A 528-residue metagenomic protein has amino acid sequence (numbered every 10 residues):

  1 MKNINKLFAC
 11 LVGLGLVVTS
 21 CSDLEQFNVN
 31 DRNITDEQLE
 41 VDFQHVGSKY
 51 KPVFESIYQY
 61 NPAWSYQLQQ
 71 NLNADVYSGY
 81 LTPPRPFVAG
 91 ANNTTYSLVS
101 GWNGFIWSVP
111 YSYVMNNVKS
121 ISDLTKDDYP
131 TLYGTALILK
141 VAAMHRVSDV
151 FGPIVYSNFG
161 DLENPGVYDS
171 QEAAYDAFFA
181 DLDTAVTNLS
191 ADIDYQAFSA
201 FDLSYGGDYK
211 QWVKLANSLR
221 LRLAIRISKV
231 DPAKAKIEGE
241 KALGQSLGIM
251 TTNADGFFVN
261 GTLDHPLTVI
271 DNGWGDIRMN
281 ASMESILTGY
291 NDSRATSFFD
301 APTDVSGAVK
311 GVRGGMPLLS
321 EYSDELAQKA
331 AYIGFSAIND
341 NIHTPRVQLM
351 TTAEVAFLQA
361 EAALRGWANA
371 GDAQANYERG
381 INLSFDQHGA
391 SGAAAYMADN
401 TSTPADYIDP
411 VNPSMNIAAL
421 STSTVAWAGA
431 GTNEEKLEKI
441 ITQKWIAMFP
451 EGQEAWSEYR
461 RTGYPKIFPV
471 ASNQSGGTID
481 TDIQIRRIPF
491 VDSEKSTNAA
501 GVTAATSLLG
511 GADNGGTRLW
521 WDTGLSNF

Functional and structural regions predicted by a protein language model:
M1, C21-S22, V53, V141 (+2 more regions): Terminal processing/anchoring signals of secreted or surface-associated proteins and related intramolecular
M1-D31: Bacterial Sec-dependent N-terminal signal peptides
C21-A74, S78, P465, G476-F528: Membrane-proximal, proline-rich intrinsically disordered regions
E40, Q44, T82-G392, G429-E438 (+1 more regions): Structured, solvent-exposed acidic/aromatic patches
S65-Q69, F299-A301, G452-R461: Short coil/turn segments at secondary-structure boundaries
D192-Q196, D231-P232, S391, A447-S457 (+1 more regions): Substrate-binding/catalytic groove segments of enzymes that remodel or degrade extracellular structural polymers
N291, I441, E451-S457, R461-G476: Bacterial extracytoplasmic/cell-wall-associated proteins, especially those involved in peptidoglycan
A373-R460: C-terminal structural cap/anchor segments
